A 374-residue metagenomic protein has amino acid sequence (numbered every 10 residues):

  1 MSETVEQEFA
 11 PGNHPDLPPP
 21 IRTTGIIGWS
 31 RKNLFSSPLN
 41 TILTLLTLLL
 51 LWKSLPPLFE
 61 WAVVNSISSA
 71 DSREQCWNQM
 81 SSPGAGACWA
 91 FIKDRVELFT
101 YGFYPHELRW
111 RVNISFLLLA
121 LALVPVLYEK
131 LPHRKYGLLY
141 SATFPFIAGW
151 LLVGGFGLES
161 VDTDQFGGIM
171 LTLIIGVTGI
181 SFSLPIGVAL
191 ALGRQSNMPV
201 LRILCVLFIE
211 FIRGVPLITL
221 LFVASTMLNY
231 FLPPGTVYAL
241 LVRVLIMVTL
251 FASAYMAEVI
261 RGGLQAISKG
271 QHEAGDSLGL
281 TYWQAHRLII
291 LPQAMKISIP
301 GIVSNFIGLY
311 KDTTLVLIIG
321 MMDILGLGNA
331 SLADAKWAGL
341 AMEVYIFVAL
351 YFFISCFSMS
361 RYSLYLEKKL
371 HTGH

Functional and structural regions predicted by a protein language model:
S2-H374: Transmembrane alpha-helices and adjacent helix-loop boundaries
